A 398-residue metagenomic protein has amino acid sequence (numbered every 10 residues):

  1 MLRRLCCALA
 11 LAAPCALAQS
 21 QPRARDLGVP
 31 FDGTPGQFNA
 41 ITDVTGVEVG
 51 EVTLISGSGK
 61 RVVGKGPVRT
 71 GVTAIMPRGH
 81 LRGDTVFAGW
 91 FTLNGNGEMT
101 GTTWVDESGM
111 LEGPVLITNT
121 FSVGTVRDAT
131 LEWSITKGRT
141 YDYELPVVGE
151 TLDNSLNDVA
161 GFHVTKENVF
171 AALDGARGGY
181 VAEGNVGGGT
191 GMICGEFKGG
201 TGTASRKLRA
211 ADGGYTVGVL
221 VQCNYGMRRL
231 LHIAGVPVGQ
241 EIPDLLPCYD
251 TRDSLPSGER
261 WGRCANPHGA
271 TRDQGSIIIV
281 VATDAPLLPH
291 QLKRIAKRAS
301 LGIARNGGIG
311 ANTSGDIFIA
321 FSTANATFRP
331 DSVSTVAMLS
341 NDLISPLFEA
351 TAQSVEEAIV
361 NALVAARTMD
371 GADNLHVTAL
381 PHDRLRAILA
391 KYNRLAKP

Functional and structural regions predicted by a protein language model:
M1-C7: Bacterial N-terminal signal peptides that target proteins for export
C7-A8, L27: General helical structural elements
L9-A18: Hydrophobic h-region of N-terminal signal peptides that target proteins for export in Gram-negative bacteria
Q19-P398: A structural signal for small-residue-enriched, beta-sheet-centric alpha/beta enzyme cores and oligomeric scaffold folds
